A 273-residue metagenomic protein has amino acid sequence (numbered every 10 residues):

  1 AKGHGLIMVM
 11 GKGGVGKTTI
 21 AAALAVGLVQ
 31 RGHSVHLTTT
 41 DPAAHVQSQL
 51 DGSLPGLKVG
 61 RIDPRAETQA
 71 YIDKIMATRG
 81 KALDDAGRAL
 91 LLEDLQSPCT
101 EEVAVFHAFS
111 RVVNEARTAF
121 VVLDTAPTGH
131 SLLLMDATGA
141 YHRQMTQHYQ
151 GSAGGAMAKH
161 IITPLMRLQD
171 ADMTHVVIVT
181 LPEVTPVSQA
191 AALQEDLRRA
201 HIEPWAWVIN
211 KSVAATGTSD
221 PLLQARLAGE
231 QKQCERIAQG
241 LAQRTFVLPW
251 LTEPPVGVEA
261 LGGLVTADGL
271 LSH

Functional and structural regions predicted by a protein language model:
A1, Q169-M173, L181-H273: C-terminal lobe/tail of nucleotide-utilizing enzymes
K2-I7: Pre-Walker A (Motif I) flank of P-loop NTPase domains
M8-E67, T125, L134-H142: Walker A/P-loop NTP-binding active-site region of P-loop NTPases, recognizing the glycine-rich GxxxxGKT/S
L28-R31, G52-L54, V113-A116, L168-D172 (+1 more regions): Conserved catalytic network of the ASCE P-loop NTPase/AAA+ motor domain
T39, V122, V208: Generic enzyme active-site microenvironment
H45-S48, E67-A70, G129-L134, V187-S188 (+2 more regions): Switch/connector loops and helix/strand junctions flanking conserved nucleotide-binding motifs in nucleotide-processing
P55-D85: A conserved catalytic-core segment of Leloir-type glycosyltransferases
K81-V184, Q189-A192: Phosphate/Mg2+-binding loops and adjacent switch elements in nucleotide/diphosphate-handling enzyme cores
